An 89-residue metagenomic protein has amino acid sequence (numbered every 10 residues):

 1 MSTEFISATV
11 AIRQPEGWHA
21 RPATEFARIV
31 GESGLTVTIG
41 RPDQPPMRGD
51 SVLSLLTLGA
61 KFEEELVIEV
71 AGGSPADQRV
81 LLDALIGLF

Functional and structural regions predicted by a protein language model:
T3-Q14: Short amphipathic
P15, P42-Q44, A71-S74: Short, ordered loop/turn segments at secondary-structure junctions
H19: Conserved nucleotide-state-sensing and coupling region of NTP-binding domains
P22, R48-S51, D77: Helical mechanochemical/support elements of P-loop NTPase systems and associated helical scaffolds
F26: Serine-dependent acyl-ester chemistry module
G34, T38-K61, E65-V67: Amphipathic, hydrophobic secondary-structure cores in small proteins
L58-F89: C-terminal structural segments of small proteins and small subunits
